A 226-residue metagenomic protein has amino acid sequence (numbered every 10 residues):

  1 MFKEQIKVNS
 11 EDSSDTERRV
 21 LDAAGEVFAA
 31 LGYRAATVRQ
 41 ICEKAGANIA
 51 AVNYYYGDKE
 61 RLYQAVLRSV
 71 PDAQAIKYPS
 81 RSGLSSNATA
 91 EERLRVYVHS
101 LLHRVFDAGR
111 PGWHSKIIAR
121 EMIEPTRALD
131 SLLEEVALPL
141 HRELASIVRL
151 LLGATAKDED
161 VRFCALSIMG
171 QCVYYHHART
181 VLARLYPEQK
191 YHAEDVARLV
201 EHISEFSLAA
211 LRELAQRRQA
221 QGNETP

Functional and structural regions predicted by a protein language model:
M1-D15, Q216-P226: N-terminal intrinsically disordered/low-complexity leader segments
E17-D22, Y55-G83, D130-E134: An amphipathic alpha-helix adjacent to DNA-recognition modules
R19, V27-R61, A65, S69: Helix-turn-helix
V20-F28, I168, S207: Short hydrophobic clusters on alpha-helical segments that form packing/core surfaces in small helical domains
P79-H114, V161-I168: Hydrophobic alpha-helical connector segments
E92, T126-L152, E201-E205: Amphipathic alpha-helical packing segments from all-alpha helical-bundle domains
G109-S131, R179-L185: Amphipathic alpha-helical segments used for helix-helix packing
L138-R162, L185, Q189, L211-R218: Hydrophobic alpha-helical bundle segments that form small-molecule/ligand-binding pockets
